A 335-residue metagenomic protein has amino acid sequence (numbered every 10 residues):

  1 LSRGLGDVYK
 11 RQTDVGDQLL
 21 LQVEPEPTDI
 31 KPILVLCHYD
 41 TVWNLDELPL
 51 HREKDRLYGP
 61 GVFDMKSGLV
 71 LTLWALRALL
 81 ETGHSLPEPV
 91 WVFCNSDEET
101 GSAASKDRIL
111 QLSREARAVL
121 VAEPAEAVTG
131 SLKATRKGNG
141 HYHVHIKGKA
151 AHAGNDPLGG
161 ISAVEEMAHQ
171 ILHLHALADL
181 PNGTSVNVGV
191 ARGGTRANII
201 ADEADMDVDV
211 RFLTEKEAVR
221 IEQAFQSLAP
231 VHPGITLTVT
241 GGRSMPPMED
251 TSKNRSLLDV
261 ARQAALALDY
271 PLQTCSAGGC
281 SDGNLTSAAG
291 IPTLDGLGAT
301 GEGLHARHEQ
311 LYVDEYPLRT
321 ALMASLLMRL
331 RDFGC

Functional and structural regions predicted by a protein language model:
L1-Y9: Single conserved hydrophobic/aromatic residue that forms the stacking wall/gate of nucleotide- or nucleobase-binding
Q12, P124-T129, A134, G140-C335: Metal-dependent amide/peptide-bond hydrolase catalytic core, centered on the "pita-bread" metallohydrolase fold
D14-D17: Short acidic/glycine-enriched loop/turn segments that link adjacent beta-strands
L21-E26: Active-site beta-strand termini and strand-to-loop segments that position acidic
D29-C94, T100, Y312-L318: Active-site metal-coordination/substrate-binding segment of hydrolases, especially metallo-dependent peptidases
L36-C37, F93-N95, L120-E123, H145-K147 (+1 more regions): Short beta-strand segments
D40-E53, L120, T135-H145, Q263: Acidic-glycine-rich active-site phosphate/pyrophosphate-binding loop
M65-K66, V70-T135, D179, R331 (+1 more regions): Acidic/histidine-rich catalytic neighborhood of metal-dependent amide-processing enzymes
